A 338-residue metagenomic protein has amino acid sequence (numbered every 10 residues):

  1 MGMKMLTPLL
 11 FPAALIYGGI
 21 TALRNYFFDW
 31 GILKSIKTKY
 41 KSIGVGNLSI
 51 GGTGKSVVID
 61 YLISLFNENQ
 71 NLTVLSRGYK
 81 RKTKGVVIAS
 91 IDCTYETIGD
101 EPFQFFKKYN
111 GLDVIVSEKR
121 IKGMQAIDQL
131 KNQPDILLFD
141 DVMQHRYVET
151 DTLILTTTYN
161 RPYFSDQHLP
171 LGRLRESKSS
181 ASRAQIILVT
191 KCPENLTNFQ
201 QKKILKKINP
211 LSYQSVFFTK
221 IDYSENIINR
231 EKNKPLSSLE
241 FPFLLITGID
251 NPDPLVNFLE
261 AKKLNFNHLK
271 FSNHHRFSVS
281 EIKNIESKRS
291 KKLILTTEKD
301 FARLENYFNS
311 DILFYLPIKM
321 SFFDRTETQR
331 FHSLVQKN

Functional and structural regions predicted by a protein language model:
M1-K41: A transmembrane-helix-recognition feature enriched in membrane-embedded lipid enzymes and envelope glyco-/phospholipid
I16, S56, F105, D140 (+3 more regions): Residue-level signal for inorganic ion chemistry
N25-I91, E194: Walker A (P-loop) phosphate-binding motif
V45, L75, T157, T219 (+2 more regions): Hydrophobic residues at beta-strand termini and immediately following loops that shape nucleotide-binding pockets
R77-K80, D141-Q144, P252, E298-R303: Short, polar loop motifs at secondary-structure junctions
R81, V86-L211: Phosphate/Mg2+-binding loops and adjacent switch elements in nucleotide/diphosphate-handling enzyme cores
P162-K291, L295: C-terminal accessory "lid"/substrate-recognition subdomains
S272-R276, D311-N338: Short, flexible loop segments at boundaries between secondary-structure elements
